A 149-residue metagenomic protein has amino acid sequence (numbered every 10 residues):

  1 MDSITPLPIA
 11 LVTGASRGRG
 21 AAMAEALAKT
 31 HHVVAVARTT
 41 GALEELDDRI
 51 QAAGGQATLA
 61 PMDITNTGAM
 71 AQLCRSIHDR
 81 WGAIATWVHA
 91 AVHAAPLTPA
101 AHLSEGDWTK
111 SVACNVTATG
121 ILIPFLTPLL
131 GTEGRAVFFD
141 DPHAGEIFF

Functional and structural regions predicted by a protein language model:
G14-R17: Conserved glycine-rich cofactor-binding loop
T30-E45: Conserved glycine-rich Rossmann-like NAD(P)H-binding loop of the short-chain dehydrogenase/reductase
M62-Q72, E105: The beta1-alpha1 cofactor-binding region of Rossmann-like NAD(H)/NADP(H)-dependent oxidoreductases
A90-L97: Conserved NAD(P)H cofactor-binding loop of Rossmann-fold oxidoreductase domains
T98-A100, D107-T109: Substrate-binding pocket helix/loop in short-chain dehydrogenase/reductase
I123-P124: A short, exposed helix-loop element centered on a Lys and neighboring polar residues
G134-F149: Catalytic loop of short-chain dehydrogenase/reductase
